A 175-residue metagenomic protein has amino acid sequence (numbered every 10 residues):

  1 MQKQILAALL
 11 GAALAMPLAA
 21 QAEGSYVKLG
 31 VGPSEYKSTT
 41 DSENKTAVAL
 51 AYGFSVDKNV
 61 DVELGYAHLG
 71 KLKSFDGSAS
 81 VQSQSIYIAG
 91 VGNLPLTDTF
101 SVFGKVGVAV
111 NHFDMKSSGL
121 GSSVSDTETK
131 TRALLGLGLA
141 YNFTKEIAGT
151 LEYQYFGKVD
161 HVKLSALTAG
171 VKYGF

Functional and structural regions predicted by a protein language model:
M1-G24: Cleavable N-terminal export/targeting peptides
M16-L18, V56-K58, V91-D98, F143-K145 (+2 more regions): Outer-membrane beta-barrel proteins
A20-V62, Y66-L72, I86, G92 (+1 more regions): Short glycine/proline- and aromatic-enriched beta-strand/turn motifs that initiate or cap beta-hairpins
S25-V27, N59-L64, T99-V102, Y141-L151: Repeated loop/turn-to-beta-strand initiation elements of outer-membrane beta-barrel proteins
K28, F54, L139-F143, A148 (+1 more regions): Outer-membrane beta-barrel "beta-signal"
P33-N44, G70-Q84, V110-T131, K158-S165: Flexible, solvent-exposed loop segments that connect beta-strands
T46-L50, I86-I88, A133-L137, S165-A169: Hydrophobic, lipid-facing positions within transmembrane beta-strands of outer-membrane proteins
F75-F100: Helix-adjacent hinge/juxtasegments
